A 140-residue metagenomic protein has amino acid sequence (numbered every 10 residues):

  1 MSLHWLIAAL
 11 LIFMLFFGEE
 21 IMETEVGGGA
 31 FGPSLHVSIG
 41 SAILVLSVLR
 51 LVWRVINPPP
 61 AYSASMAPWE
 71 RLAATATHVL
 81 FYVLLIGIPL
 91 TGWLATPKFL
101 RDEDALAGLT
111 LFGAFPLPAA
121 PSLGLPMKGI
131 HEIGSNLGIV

Functional and structural regions predicted by a protein language model:
M1-V140: Membrane-embedded alpha-helical bundles that constitute the cytochrome b-like, heme-associated redox core of multi-pass
